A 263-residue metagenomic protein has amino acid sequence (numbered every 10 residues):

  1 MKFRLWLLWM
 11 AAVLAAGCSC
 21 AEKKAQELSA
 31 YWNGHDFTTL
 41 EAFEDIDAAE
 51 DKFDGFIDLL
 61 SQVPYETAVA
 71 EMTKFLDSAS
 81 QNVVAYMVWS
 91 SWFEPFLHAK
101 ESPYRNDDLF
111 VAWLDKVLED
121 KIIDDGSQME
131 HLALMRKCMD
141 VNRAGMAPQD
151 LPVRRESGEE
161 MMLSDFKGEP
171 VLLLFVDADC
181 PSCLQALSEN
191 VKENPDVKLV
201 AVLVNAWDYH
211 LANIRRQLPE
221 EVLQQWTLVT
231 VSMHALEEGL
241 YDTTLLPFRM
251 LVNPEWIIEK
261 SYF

Functional and structural regions predicted by a protein language model:
M1-L5: Positively charged n-region of N-terminal signal peptides that target proteins for export
W6-A16: Bacterial N-terminal signal peptides
S19-E156: Oxidative protein folding and maturation machinery
W89, L174, L199-A201, L251: Structural beta-sheet core signal
G158, P247-E259, F263: Short, glycine-anchored, charge-dense loop/turn motifs used at functional sites
E159-N190, V200: Short active-site neighborhood of thiol/selenol oxidoreductases, capturing the structured segment around
L184-P219, M233-E238: Structural microenvironment flanking redox-active thiols in thiol-disulfide oxidoreductases
R215-M250, P254: Short, internal strand/loop/helix patches that form the active-site neighborhood or redox-interaction surface
